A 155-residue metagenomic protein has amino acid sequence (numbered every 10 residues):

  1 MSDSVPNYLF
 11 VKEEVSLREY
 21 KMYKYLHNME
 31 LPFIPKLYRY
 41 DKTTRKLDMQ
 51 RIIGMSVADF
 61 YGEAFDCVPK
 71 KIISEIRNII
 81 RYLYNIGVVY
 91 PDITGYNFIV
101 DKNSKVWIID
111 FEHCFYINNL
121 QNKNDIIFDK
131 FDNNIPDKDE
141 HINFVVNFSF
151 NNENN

Functional and structural regions predicted by a protein language model:
M1-Y25: ATP-binding glycine-rich loop module of kinase domains
F33-I73: Conserved structural core of kinase catalytic domains
I53, G95, H113: Short, glycine/acidic-enriched loop or turn micro-motifs at the edges of active sites
N85, D101-N155: C-lobe/activation-segment region of protein kinase-like
N85-G95, V100: Catalytic-loop of the protein kinase fold
